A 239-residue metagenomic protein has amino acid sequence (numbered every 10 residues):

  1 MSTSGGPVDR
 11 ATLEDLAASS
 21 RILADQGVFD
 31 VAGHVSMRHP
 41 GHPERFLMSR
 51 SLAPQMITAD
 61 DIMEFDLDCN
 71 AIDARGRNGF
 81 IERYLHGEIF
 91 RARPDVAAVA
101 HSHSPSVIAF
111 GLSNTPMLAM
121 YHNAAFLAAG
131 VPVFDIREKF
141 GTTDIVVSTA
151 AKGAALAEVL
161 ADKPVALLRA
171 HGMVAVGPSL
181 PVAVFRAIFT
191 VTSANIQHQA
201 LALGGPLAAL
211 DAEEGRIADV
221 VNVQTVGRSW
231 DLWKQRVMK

Functional and structural regions predicted by a protein language model:
M1-K239: Glycine-rich flexible loops
